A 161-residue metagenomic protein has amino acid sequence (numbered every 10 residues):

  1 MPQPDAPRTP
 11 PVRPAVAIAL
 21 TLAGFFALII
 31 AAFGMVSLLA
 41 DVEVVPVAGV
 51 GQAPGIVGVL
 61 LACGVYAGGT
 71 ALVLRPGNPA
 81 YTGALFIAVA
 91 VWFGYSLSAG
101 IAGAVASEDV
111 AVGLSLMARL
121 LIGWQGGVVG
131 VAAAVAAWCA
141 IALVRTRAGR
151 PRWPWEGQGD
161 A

Functional and structural regions predicted by a protein language model:
M1-I56, G69-T70: Transmembrane alpha-helical insertion/packing segments
P2-V16, V44-V45, G64-A88, A104 (+1 more regions): Cytoplasmic membrane-interface segments at the C-terminal ends of transmembrane helices
P10-P14, S96, Q125: Poly-acidic low-complexity segments
P14-A17, G24, A90, G113 (+2 more regions): Generic hydrophobic-segment detector
A19-L20, I56-V57, Y81-L85, G127-V128: Hydrophobic alpha-helical transmembrane segments
L20-G24, T82-A99: Transmembrane alpha-helical segments of multi-pass membrane proteins
L28-A32, L61, V65-Y66, V91-Y95 (+3 more regions): Alpha-helical transmembrane segments of multipass membrane proteins
I30-V59, L97-V128: Membrane interfacial helix motifs at helix-loop boundaries and amphipathic/re-entrant anchors
